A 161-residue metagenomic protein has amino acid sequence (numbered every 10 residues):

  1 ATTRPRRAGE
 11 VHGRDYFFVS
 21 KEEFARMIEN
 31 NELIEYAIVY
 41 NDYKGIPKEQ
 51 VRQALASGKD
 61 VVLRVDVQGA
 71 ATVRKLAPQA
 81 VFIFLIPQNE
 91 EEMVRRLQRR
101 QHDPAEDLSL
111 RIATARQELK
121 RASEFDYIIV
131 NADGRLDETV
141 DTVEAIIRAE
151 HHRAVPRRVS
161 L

Functional and structural regions predicted by a protein language model:
T2-V61, V67-Q68: ATP-dependent small-molecule kinase phosphotransfer cores that center on conserved nucleotide phosphate-binding segments
T3-R6, V67-G69, P87-E92, D133-L136: Conserved nucleotide-binding/hydrolysis micro-motifs of P-loop NTPases
P5-V11, E92-R95, Q101: A short acidic, helix-capping loop that chelates divalent metal ions and anchors anionic groups
G9, Q53-A56, R74-P78, K120-A122: Conserved catalytic network of the ASCE P-loop NTPase/AAA+ motor domain
N30-E35, R96-D103, A145-A149: Conserved AAA+ ATPase "sensor/coupling" helix adjacent to the nucleotide-binding pocket
V61-D66, K75-R99: Conserved phosphate-donor/acceptor-positioning beta-strand/loop module used by diverse small-molecule
Q68-L76, D103, R116-K120: Conserved C-terminal guanine-recognition region of P-loop GTPase G domains, centered on the G4
H102, Q117-L161: NTP-dependent small-molecule kinase module
